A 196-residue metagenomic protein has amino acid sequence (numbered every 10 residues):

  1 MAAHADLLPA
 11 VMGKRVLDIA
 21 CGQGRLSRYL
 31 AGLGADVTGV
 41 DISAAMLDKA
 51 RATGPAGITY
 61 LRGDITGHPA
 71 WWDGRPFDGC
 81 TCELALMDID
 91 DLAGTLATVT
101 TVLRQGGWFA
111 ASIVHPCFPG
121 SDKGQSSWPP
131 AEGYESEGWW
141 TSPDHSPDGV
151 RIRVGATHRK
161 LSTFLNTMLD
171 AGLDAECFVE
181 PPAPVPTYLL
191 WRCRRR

Functional and structural regions predicted by a protein language model:
M1-K14: Conserved alpha-helix/loop element of class I SAM-dependent methyltransferases that forms part of the SAM/SAH-binding
L17-I19, Q23-H68: Class I SAM-dependent methyltransferase SAM/SAH-binding core
R28-A31, L96-T100, L165, L169: A structural alpha-helix within SAM-dependent methyltransferase catalytic domains
A70-C80: A short acidic, Gly/Pro-enriched loop at the edge of an enzyme's catalytic core that lines a small-molecule cofactor
G79-L92: A short SAM/SAH-binding and catalytic strip from SAM-dependent methyltransferases
A93-W108: A short glycine-rich, Lys/Arg-flanked "PGG" loop and its adjoining helix->strand segment in the class I
F109-N166: SAM-dependent methyltransferase
R153-R196: Conserved Class I S-adenosyl-L-methionine
